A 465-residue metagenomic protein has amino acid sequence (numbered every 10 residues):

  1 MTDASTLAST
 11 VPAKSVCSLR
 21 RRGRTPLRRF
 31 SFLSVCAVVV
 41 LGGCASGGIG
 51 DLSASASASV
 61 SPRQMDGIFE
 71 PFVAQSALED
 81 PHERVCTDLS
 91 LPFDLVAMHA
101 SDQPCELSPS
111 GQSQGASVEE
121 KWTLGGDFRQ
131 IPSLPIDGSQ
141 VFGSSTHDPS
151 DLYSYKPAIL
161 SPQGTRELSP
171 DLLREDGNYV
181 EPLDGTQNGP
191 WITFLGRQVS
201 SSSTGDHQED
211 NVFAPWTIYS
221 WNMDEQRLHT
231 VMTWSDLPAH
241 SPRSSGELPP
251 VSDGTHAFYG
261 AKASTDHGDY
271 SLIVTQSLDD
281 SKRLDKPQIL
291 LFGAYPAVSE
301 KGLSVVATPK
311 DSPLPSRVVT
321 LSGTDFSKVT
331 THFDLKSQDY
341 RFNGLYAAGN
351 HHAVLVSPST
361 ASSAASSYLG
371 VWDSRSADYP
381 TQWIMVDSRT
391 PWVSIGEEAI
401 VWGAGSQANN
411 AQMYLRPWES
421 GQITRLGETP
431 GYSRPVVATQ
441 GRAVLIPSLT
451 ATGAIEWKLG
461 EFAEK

Functional and structural regions predicted by a protein language model:
L41-G43: C-terminal motif of bacterial Sec signal peptides marking the signal peptidase cleavage site
A45-G47: Bacterial signal peptide processing site
P62-Q130: A short helix->beta-strand "capping" segment at the edge of beta-propeller domains
D127-D137, E175-N188, L237-D253, I289-K301 (+3 more regions): Repeated scaffold domains used in trafficking and secretory/extracellular systems, primarily beta-propellers
F142-S144, I192-G196, F258-G260, S304-A307 (+3 more regions): Residue position within the beta-strands of beta-propeller blades
T146-D151, R197-F213, K262-H267, K310 (+2 more regions): Short, conserved, GDST-rich strand-edge loop motifs in beta-rich repeat architectures
L160-G164, N222-Q226, S277-S281, S322-F326 (+3 more regions): Short loop/turn segments that connect beta-strands within beta-propeller blades
P430-K465: Blade-level signature of beta-propeller repeat domains, shared across WD40, Kelch, NHL, RCC1 and BNR/Asp-box propellers
